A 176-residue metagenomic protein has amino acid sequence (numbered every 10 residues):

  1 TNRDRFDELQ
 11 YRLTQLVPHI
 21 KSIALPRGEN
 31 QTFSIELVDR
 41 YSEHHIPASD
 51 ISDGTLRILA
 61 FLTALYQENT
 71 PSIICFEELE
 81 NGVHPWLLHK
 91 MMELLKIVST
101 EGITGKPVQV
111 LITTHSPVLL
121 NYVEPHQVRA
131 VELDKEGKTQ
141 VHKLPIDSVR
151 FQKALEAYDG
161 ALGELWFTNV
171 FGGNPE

Functional and structural regions predicted by a protein language model:
T1-R27: Amphipathic alpha-helical domain-onset/packing element
R12-Q15, E164, F171-E176: Feature primarily recognizes SF3-like P-loop helicase cores of small DNA viruses
H19-S22, R27-T168: Switch/communication elements of ASCE P-loop NTPase nucleotide-binding domains
